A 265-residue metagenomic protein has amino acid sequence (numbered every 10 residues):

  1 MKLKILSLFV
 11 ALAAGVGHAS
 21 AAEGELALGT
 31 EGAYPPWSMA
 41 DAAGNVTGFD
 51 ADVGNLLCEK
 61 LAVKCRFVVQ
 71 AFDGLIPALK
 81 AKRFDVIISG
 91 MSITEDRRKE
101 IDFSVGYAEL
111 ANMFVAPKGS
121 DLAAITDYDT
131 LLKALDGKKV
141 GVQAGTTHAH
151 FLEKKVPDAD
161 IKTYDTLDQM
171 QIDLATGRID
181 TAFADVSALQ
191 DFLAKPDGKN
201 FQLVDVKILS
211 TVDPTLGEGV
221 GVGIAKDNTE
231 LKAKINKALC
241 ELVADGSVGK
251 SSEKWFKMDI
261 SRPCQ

Functional and structural regions predicted by a protein language model:
A22-M91, K99, K254-M258: Extracytoplasmic small-molecule ligand-binding "clamshell" domains of the periplasmic binding protein/Venus flytrap
G32, E109-M113, A194-N236, M258-Q265: Periplasmic-binding protein-like
A40, G54-L61, Y128-A134, T147-T166 (+2 more regions): Ligand-binding cleft/hinge of the Venus flytrap
A51, F67-P77, D127, K162-T176: Short helix-initiation/N-cap motifs at beta->coil->alpha
D52-K60, S120, K138-K139, T146 (+2 more regions): Extended ligand-binding regions for polar small-molecule ligands
A62-K64, A81-S89, K138-K139, P157 (+2 more regions): Alpha-to-beta junction loops
V63-R66, S92, K99, F103-H150: A conserved helix-loop-strand patch within extracytoplasmic ligand-binding domains of the periplasmic binding
G74-P77, M91-K99, E153-K154, D180-L216: A ligand-binding cleft/hinge motif common to bilobed small-molecule-binding domains
